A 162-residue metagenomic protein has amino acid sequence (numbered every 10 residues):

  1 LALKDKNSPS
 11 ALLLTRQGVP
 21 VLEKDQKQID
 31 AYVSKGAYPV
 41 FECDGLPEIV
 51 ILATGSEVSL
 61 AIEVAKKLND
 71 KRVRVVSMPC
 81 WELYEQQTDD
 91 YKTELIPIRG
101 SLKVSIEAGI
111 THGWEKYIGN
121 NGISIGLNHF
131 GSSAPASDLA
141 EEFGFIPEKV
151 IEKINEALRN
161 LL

Functional and structural regions predicted by a protein language model:
A2-L162: Thiamine diphosphate
